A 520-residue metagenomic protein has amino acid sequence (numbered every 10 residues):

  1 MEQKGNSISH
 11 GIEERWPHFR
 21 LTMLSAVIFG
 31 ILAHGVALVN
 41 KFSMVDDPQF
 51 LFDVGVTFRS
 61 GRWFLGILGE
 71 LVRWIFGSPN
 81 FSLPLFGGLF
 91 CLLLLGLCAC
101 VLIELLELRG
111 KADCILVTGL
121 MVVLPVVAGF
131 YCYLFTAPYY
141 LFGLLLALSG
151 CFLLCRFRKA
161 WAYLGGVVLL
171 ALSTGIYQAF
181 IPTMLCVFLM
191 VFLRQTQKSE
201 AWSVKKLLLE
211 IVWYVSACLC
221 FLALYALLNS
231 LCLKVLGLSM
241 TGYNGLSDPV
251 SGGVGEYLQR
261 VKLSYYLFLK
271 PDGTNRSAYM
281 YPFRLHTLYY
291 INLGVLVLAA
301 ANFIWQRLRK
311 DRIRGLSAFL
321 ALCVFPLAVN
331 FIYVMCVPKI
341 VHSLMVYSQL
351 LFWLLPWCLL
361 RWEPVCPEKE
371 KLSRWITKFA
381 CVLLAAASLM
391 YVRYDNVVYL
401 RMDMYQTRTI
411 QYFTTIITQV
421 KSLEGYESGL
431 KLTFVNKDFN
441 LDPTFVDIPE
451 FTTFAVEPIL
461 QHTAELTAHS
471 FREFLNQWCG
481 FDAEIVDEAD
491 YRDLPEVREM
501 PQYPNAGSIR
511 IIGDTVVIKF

Functional and structural regions predicted by a protein language model:
E2-W63, I67-G69, R73-L97, V101-T118 (+11 more regions): Intrinsically disordered, polar/acidic, low-complexity terminal segments
F58, R62, F90-L93, A112-C155 (+5 more regions): Membrane-interface micro-motifs in multi-pass membrane enzymes
M121, R309-M335, A386: Transmembrane alpha-helix segments characteristic of polytopic inner-membrane glycan-assembly/cell-envelope
A147-Y163, Q195-W202: Membrane-interface transmembrane helices that cradle and orient dolichyl/undecaprenyl
A162-Q178, T183-M184, L189, C220: Membrane-interface alpha helices of multi-pass inner-membrane proteins
T183-L219: Perimembrane helix-loop-helix junctions
Y281-L316: Hydrophobic, aromatic-rich transmembrane alpha-helices and their immediate juxtamembrane boundary segments
Y347-C381: Cytosolic-side transmembrane helix boundary signature
